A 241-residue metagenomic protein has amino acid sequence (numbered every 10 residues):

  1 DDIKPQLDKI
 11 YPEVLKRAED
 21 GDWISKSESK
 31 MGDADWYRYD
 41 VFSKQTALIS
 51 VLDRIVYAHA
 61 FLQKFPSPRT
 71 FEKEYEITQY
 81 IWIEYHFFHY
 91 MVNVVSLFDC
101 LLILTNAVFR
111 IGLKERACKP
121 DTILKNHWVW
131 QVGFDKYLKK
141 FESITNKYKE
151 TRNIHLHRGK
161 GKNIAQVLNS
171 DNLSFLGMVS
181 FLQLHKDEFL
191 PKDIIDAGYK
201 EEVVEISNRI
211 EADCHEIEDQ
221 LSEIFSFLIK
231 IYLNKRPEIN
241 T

Functional and structural regions predicted by a protein language model:
D1-I49, E84, K114, C118-T241: Acidic, Ser/Thr/Gly/Pro-rich intrinsically disordered interaction regions
A47-Y75: Long, hydrophobic/aromatic-enriched structural stretches that serve as scaffold segments
L52-I55, H59-L62, Y90, V94 (+3 more regions): Alpha-helical transition-metal enzyme core signature, strongest for iron centers
Y57, T70-G112: Amphipathic alpha-helical interface elements
K64-I81, A117-I123: Extended, amphipathic alpha-helical coiled-coil scaffold segments used for oligomerization/tethering in eukaryotic
